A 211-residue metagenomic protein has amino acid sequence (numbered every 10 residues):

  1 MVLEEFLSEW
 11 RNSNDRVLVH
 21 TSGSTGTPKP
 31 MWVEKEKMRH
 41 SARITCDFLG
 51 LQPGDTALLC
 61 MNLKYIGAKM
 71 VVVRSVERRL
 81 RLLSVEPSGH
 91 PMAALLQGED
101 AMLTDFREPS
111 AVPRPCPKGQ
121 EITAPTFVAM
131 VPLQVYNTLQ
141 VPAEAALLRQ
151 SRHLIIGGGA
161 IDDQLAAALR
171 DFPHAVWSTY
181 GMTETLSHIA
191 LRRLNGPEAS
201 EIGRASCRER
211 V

Functional and structural regions predicted by a protein language model:
L3-H20: Conserved pre-ATP/AMP-binding loop-to-beta segment of ANL
R16-R43, G50: Conserved AMP-binding A3 loop
T21, A205-V211: Conserved small/polar residues in nucleotide/adenosyl-binding loops
T21-S24, A57, V72, V128 (+2 more regions): Conserved S/T- and glycine-rich ATP-binding loop of Class I adenylate-forming
K35-H40, T56-N137: AMP-binding/adenylate-forming
L51-D55: Short helix-loop-beta connector
P115, Q140-G196: Gly/Ser/Thr-rich phosphate-binding loop
S200-R204: Short Gly/Pro-enriched turn/cap motifs at secondary-structure boundaries
